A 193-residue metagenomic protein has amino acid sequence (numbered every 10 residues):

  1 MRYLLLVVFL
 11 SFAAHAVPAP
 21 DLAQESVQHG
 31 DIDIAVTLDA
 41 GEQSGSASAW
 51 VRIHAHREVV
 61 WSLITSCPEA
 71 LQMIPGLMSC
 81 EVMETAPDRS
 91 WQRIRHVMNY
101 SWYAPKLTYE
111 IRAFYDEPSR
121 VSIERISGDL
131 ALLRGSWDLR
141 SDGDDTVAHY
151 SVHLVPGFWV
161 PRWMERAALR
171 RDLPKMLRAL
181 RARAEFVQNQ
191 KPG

Functional and structural regions predicted by a protein language model:
Y3-F12: Sec-dependent N-terminal signal peptides
A16-A86, K175, A182, G193: Hydrophobic ligand-binding cavity/cleft-lining segments
G30-I32, G45-A49, L107-Y109, S119 (+2 more regions): One face of beta-strands
D31-I32, R95-N99, H153-V155: Generic short beta-strand segments
L38-S44, R52, E81-D129, R178-G193: Glycine-rich portal/gate segments that line the openings of hydrophobic small-molecule binding cavities
H54-R57, D116-P118, D142-G143: Short loop segments at secondary-structure junctions
M73-P75, A104, L132: A cross-taxa feature marking solvent-exposed loop/turn segments within ectodomains of secreted and single-pass membrane
R125-R171: Beta-strand/loop substructures that line and gate deep hydrophobic ligand-binding cavities in soluble
